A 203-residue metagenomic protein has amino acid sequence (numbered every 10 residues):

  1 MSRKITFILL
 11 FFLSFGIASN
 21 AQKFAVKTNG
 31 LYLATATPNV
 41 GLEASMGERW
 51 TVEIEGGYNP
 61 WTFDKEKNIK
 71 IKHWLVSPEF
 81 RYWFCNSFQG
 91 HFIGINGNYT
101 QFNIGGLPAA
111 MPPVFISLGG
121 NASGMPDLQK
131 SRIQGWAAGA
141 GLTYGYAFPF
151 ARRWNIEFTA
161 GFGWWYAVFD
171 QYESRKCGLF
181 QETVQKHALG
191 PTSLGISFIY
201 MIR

Functional and structural regions predicted by a protein language model:
M1-F24, F198-I202: Bacterial Sec-dependent N-terminal signal peptides
N20-Q22, A36, S87-Q89: Short loop/turn segments at connectors of secondary-structure elements within structured domains
A21-Q22, T28-N29, P126, R132-I133 (+1 more regions): Short leucine-rich amphipathic alpha-helices used at interfaces
K23-T35, T51-T62: Transmembrane beta-strand segments that form the barrel wall of outer-membrane beta-barrel proteins
A36-N39, G141: Short, surface-exposed coil-to-beta transition loops
A44-F158, G195-R203: Gram-negative (and chloroplast) outer-membrane scaffold detector with strong preference for beta-barrel transmembrane
A151-R203: Predominantly the C-terminal beta-signal and adjacent terminal strand-loop region of outer-membrane beta-barrel
